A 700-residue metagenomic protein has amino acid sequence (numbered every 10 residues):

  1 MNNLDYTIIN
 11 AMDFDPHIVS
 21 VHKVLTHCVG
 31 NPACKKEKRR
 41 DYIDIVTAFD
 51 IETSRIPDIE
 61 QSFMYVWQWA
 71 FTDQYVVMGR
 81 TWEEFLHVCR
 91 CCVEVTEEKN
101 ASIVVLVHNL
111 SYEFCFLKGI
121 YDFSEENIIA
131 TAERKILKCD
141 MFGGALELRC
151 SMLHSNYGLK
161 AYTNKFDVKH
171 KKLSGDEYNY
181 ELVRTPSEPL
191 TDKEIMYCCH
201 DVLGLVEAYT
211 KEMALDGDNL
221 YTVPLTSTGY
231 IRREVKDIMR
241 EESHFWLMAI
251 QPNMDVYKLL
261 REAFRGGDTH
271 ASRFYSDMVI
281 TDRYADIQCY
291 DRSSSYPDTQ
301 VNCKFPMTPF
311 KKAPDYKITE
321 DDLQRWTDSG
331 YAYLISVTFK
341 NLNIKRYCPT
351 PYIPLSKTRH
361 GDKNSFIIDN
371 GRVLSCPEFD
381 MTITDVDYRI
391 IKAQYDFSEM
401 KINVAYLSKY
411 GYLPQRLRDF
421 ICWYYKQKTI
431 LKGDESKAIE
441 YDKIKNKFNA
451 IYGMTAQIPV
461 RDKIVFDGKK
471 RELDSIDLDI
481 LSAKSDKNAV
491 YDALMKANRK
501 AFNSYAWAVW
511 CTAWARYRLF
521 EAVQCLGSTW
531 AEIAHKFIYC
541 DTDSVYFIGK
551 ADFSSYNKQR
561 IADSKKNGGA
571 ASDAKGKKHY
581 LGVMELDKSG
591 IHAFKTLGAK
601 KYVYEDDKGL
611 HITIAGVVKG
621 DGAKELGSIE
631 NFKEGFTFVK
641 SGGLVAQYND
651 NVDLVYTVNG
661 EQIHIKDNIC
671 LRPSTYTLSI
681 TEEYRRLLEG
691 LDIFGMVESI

Functional and structural regions predicted by a protein language model:
M1-T47, I51: N-terminal accessory regions of nucleic-acid-interacting proteins
D41, P57-V107, F114-I700: Conserved acidic
S54: Conserved Rossmann-like nucleotide-cofactor binding loop
